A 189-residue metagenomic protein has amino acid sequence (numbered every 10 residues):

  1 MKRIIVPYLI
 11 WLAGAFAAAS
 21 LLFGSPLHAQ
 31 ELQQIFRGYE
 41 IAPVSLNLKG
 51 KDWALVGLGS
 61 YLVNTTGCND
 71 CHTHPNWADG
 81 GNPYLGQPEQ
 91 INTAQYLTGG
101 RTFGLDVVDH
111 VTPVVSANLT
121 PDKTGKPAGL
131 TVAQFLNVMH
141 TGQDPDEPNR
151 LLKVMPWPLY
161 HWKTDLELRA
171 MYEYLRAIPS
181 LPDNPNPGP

Functional and structural regions predicted by a protein language model:
M1-L9: N-terminal secretory signal peptides that target proteins for export/translocation
I10-L22: Bacterial N-terminal signal peptides
G24-A29: Boundary at the C-terminal end of the N-terminal hydrophobic targeting segment
I35-N64: Electrostatic cytochrome c docking/interface patches
G59, T65-P75, F135, M171 (+1 more regions): The canonical Cys-X-X-Cys-His
Q87-Q134, P158-L168: Electron-transfer interface patches adjacent to heme c in soluble/periplasmic c-type cytochromes and di-/multiheme
G129-P145, W157-N186: C-terminal capping alpha-helices of c-type cytochrome domains
